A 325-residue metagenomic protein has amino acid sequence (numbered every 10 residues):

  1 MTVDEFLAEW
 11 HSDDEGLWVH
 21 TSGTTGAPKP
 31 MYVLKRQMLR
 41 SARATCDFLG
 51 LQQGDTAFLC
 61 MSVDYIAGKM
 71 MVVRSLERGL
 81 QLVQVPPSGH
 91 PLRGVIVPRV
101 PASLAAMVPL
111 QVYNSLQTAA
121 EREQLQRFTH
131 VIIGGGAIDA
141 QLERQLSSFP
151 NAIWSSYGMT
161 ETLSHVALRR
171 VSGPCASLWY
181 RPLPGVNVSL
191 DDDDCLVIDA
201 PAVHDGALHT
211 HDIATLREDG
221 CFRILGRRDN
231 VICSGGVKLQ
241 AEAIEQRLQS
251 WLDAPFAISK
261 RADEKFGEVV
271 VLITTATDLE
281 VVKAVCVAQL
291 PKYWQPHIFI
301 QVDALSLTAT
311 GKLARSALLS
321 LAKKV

Functional and structural regions predicted by a protein language model:
V3-H20, G54: Conserved pre-ATP/AMP-binding loop-to-beta segment of ANL
G16-R43, G50: Conserved AMP-binding A3 loop
T24, G135, G158, D212 (+1 more regions): Active-site glycine-centered loops adjacent to acidic/histidine catalytic or metal-binding residues that shape
V33-R40, T56-N114: AMP-binding/adenylate-forming
Q117-G173: Gly/Ser/Thr-rich phosphate-binding loop
N187-H209, I213-T215, C221, T275: AMP-binding/adenylate-forming core of the ANL superfamily
I213-W294: AMP-binding/adenylate-forming catalytic core of the ANL superfamily
I232, V271-I273, V285-V325: Conserved C-terminal "lid"/linker of ANL adenylate-forming enzymes
